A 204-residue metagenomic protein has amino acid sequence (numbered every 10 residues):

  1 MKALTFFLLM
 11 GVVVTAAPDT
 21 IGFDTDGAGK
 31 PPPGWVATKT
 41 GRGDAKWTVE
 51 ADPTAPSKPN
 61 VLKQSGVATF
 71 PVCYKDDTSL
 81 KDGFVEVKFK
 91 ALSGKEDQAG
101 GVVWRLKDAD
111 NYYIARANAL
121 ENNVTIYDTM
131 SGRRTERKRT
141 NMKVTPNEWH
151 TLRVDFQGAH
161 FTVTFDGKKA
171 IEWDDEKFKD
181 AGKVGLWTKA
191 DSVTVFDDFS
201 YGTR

Functional and structural regions predicted by a protein language model:
F7-A16: Hydrophobic h-region of N-terminal signal peptides that target proteins for export in Gram-negative bacteria
D19, F178-R204: Ligand-recognition surfaces built from glycine- and aromatic
F23, V85-V87, N147-V163: Short tryptophan-centered beta-strand motifs in secreted/extracellular beta-sheet-rich domains of glycan-recognition
A28, Q64-S131: Secretory/extracellular carbohydrate-interaction modules and structurally similar beta-sandwich "look-alikes"
A28-V61, V67-T69: Extracellular glycan-recognition surfaces and repeat-rich motifs
P71-T78, K138-V144, V184-G185: Beta-strand-rich interaction surfaces with strong enrichment in secreted/lumenal proteins
M130-T151: Short, aromatic/His-centered strand-loop micro-motif at the edge of beta-sheets
A159, T164-G185: Short, solvent-exposed beta-strand-to-loop segments that form ligand-recognition rims of beta-rich domains
